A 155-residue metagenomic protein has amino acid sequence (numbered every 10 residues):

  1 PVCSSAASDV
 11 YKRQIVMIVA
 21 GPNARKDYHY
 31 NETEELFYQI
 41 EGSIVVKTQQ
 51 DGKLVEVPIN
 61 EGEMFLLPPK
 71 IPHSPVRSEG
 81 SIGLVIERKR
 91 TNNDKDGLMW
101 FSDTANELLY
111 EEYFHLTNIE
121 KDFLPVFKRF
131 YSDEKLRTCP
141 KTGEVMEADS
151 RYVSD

Functional and structural regions predicted by a protein language model:
P1-A7, Y11: Single conserved hydrophobic/aromatic residue that forms the stacking wall/gate of nucleotide- or nucleobase-binding
D9, H29-Y30, Y38, P58 (+2 more regions): Short, conserved, surface-exposed binding loops centered on an aromatic residue
K12-R13, P22-A24, S43-V45, K89-T91: Short, charged/polar surface micro-motifs in flexible loops or helix N-caps
V16-N31: Conserved short histidine dyad/triad with adjacent acidic residue
M17, V46-T48, V85: Short hydrophobic/aromatic-rich beta-strand segments that constitute the beta-sheet cores of beta-sandwich/beta-barrel
V19, P58-E79, R88: Conserved metal-binding segment of the jelly-roll/cupin
Y30-E61: A short beta-strand-loop-beta hairpin characteristic of the jelly-roll/cupin
E79-D155: Double-stranded beta-helix
